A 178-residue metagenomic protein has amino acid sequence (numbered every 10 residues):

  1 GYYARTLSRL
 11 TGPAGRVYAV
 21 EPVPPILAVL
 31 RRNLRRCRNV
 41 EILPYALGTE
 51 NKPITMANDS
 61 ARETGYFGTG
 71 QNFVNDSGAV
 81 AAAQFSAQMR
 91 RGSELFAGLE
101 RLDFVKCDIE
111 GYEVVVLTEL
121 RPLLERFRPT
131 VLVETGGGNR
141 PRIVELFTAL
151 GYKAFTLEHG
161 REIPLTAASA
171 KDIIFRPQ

Functional and structural regions predicted by a protein language model:
G1-Q178: Phosphate/nucleotide-binding beta-alpha loop and adjacent structural elements of enzyme active sites
